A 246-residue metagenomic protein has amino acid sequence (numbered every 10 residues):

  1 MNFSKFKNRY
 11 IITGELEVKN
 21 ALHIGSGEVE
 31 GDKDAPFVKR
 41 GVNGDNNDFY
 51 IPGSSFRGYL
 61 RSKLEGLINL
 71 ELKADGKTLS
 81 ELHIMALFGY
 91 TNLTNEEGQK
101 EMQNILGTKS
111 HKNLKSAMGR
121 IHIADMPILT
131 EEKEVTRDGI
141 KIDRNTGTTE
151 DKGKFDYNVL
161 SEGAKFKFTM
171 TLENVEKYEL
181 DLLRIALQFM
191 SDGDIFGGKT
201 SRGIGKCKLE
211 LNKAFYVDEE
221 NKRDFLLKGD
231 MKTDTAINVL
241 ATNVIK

Functional and structural regions predicted by a protein language model:
M1-K141, N145-K246: RNA-binding basic/glycine-rich loop and surface signature characteristic of RAMP-family CRISPR effectors
